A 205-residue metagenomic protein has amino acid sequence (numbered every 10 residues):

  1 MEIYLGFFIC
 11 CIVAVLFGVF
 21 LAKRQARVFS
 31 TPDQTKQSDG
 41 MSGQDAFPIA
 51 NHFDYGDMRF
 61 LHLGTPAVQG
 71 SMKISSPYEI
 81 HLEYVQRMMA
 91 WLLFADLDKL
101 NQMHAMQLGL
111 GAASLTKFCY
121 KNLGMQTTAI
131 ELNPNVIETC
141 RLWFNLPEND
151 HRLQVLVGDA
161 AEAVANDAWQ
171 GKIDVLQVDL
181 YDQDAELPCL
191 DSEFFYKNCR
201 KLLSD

Functional and structural regions predicted by a protein language model:
M1-C10: Feature marks short, highly hydrophobic, charge-poor N-terminal signal-anchor/signal peptide-like helices that anchor
I3-Y4, G18, A22-Q107, G111-L123 (+2 more regions): Class I S-adenosylmethionine
C11-V19: Hydrophobic core of alpha-helical transmembrane segments in multi-pass integral membrane proteins
E79-L203: The AdoMet/dcAdoMet-binding core of the Class I SAM-like
